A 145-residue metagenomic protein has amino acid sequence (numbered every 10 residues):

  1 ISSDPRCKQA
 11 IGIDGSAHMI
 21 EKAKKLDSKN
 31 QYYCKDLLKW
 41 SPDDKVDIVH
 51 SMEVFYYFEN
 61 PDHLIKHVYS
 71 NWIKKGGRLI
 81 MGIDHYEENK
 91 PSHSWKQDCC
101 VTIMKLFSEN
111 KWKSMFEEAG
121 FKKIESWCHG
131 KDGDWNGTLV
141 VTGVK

Functional and structural regions predicted by a protein language model:
I1-K39: Class I SAM-dependent methyltransferase SAM/SAH-binding core
H50: A conserved beta-strand element that flanks and buttresses the S-adenosyl-L-methionine
E53-V54: Short catalytic micro-motifs in class I SAM-dependent methyltransferases
D62-G76: A short glycine-rich, Lys/Arg-flanked "PGG" loop and its adjoining helix->strand segment in the class I
G76-D84: Conserved beta-strand signature within the Rossmann-like core of class I S-adenosyl-L-methionine
D84-I103: Short, glycine-/aromatic-enriched active-site segment of Class I SAM-dependent methyltransferases
I103-A119: Short alpha-helix
C128-K145: Core SAM-dependent methyltransferase catalytic element
